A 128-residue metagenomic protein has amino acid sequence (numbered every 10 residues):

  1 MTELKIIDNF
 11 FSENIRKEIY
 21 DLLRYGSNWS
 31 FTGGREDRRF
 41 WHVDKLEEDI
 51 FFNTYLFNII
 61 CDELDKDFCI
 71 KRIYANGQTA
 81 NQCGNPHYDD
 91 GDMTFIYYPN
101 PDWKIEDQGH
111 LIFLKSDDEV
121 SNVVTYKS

Functional and structural regions predicted by a protein language model:
M1-F68: Non-heme Fe(II)/2-oxoglutarate
T54-S128: Catalytic core of non-heme Fe(II) oxygenases with the double-stranded beta-helix
